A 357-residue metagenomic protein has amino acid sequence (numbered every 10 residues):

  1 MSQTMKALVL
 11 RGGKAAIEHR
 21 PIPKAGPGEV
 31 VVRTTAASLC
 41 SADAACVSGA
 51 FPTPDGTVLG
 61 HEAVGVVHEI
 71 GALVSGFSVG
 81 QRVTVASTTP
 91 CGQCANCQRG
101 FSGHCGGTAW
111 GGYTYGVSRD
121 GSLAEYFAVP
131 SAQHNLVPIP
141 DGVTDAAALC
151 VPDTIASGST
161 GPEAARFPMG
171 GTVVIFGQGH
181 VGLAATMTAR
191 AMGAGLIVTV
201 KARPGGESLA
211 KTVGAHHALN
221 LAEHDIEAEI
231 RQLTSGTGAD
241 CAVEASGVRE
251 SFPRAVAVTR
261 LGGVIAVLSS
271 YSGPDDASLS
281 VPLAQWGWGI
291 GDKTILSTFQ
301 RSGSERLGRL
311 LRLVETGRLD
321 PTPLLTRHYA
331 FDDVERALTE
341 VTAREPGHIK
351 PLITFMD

Functional and structural regions predicted by a protein language model:
M1-M5, P253-V256, L261, G303-D357: C-terminal hydrophobic helical "lid"/dimerization subdomain of Rossmann-like NAD(P)H-dependent oxidoreductases
P21-I22, P54-G60, T114-R119, F127: Short Gly/Pro-enriched turn/cap motifs at secondary-structure boundaries
P23-A37, S48-Q98, P140-G142: Glycine-rich beta-strand-centered segment in the early N-terminal region that forms part of a ligand/cofactor-binding
R82-V83, P138-H224, A228: Mid-domain Rossmann-like dinucleotide-binding core that forms the NAD(H)/NADP(H) cofactor-binding site
Q93-F176: NAD(P)H dinucleotide-binding glycine-rich loop of Rossmann-like/cofactor-binding domains, especially the beta1-alpha1
A164-M169, M192, P204, S208-T294 (+1 more regions): Glycine-rich cofactor phosphate-binding loops and adjacent beta1-alpha1 units of small-molecule cofactor enzyme domains
A228-Q232, D275-R327, E335-R336: C-terminal substrate-binding/catalytic core of Rossmann-like NAD(P)-dependent dehydrogenases/reductases
